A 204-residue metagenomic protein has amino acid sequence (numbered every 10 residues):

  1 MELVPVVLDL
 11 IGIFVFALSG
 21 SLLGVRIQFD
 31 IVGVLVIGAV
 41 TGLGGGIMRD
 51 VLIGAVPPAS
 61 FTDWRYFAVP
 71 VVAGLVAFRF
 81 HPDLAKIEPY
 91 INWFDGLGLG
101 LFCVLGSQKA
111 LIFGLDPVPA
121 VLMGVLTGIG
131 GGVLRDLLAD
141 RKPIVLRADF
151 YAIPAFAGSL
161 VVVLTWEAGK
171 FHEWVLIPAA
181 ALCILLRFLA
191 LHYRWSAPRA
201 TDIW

Functional and structural regions predicted by a protein language model:
M1, W195-W204: Intrinsically disordered, low-complexity non-transmembrane regions of multi-pass membrane transporters
M1-V4, V51-F61, L105-A120, L164-V175: Helix-coil boundary and interhelical linker segments in multi-pass alpha-helical membrane proteins
E2-I13, P58-V72, D116-G128: Structural signature of hydrophobic alpha-helical transmembrane segments
V6-S19, I37-V40, G158: The first (N-terminal) embedded transmembrane alpha-helix
A17-I27, D50, L75-E88, V133-I144 (+1 more regions): C-terminal ends of transmembrane helices
V32-V40, D63-A68, E88-L99, M123 (+2 more regions): Cytoplasmic-side transmembrane-helix entry/capping segments in multi-pass membrane proteins
V36-V40, I47-I53, L122, L126 (+2 more regions): Short, structured motif recognition centered on aromatic/hydrophobic residues
G38-G46, P70, F94-Q108, L126 (+2 more regions): Small-residue-rich segments of transmembrane alpha-helices in multi-pass membrane proteins, especially helix faces
